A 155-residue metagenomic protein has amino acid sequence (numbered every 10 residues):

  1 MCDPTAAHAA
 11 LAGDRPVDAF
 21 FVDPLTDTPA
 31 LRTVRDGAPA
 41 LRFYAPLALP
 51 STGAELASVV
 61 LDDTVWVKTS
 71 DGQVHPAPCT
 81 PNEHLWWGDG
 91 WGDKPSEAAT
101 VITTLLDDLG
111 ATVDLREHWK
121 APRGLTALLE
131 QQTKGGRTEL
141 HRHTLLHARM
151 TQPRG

Functional and structural regions predicted by a protein language model:
M1, P95-L105, L125, T144-M150: Extended low-polarity, hydrophobic cluster-rich segments
M1-C2, D14, T26, R142-G155: A eukaryote-biased signal for long
M1-V74: Glycine-rich short-loop/terminal segments
A7-A10, V101, L128: Charge-rich, solvent-exposed alpha-helical interaction surfaces
D14, A38, A54, Q73 (+4 more regions): Intrinsically disordered, low-complexity regions
D63-E117: Amphipathic alpha-helical packing elements
L109-P153: Charge-dense polyanion-binding interfaces
